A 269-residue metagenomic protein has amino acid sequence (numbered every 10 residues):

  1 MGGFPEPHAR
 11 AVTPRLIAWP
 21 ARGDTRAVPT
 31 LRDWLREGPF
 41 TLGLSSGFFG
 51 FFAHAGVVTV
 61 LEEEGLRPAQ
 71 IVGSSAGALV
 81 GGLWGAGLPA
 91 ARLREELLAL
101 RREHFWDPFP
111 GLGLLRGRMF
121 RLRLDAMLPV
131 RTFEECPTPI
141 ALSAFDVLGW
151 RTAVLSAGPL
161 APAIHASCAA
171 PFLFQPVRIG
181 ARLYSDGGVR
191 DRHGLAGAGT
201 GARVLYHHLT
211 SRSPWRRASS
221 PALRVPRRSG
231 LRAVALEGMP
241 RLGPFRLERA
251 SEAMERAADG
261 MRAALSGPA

Functional and structural regions predicted by a protein language model:
M1-V72, G82-A269: Patatin-like phospholipase
G73, G77: Gly/Ala-rich beta-loop-alpha elbow adjacent to hydrolase catalytic centers
